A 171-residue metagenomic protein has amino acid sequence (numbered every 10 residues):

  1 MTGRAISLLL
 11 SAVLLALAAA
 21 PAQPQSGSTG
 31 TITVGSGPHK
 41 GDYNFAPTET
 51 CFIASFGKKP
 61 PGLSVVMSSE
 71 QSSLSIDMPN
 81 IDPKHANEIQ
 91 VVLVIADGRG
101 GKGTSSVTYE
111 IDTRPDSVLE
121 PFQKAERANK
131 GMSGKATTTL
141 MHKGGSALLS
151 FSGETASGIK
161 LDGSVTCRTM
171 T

Functional and structural regions predicted by a protein language model:
M1-L9: Bacterial N-terminal signal peptides that target proteins for export
L8-L17: Bacterial N-terminal signal peptides
P21-T171: An extracellular/secretory-lumen and virion-surface interaction module
